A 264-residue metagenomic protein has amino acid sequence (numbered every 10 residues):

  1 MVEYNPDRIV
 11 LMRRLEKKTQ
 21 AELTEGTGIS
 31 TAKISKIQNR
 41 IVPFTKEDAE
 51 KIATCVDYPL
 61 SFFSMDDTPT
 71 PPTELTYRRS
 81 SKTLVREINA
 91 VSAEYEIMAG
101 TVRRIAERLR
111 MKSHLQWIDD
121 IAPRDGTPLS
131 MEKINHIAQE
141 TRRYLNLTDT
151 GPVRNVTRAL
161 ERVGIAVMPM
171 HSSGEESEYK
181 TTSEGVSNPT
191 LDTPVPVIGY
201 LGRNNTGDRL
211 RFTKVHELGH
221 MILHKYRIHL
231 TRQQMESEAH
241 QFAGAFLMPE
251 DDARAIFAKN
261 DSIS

Functional and structural regions predicted by a protein language model:
M1-S264: Short juxta-domain linker segments that transition from a proline/glycine-rich, charged coil into a short amphipathic
